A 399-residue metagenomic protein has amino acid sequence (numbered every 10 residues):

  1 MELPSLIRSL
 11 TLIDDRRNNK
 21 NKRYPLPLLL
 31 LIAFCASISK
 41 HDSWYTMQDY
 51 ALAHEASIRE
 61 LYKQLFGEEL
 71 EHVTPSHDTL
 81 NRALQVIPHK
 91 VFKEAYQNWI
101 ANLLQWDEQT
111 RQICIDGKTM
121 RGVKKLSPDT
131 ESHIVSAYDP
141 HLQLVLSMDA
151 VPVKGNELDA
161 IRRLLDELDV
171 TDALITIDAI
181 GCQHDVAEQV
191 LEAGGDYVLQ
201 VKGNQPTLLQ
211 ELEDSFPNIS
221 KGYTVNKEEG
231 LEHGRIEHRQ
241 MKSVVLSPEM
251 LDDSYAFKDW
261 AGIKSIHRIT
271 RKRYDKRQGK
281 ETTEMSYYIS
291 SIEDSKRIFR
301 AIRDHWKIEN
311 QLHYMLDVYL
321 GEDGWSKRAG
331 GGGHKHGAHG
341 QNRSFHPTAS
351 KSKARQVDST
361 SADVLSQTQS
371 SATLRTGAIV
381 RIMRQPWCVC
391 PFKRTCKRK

Functional and structural regions predicted by a protein language model:
M1-C114, V123, S127, S136-M148 (+3 more regions): Dynamic "connector" segments at or just before major functional cores
I32, M47, S76, I113-K118 (+7 more regions): Short, conserved catalytic/metal-binding motifs centered on acidic residues
K125-H133, E281-T283: Short, flexible loop/turn motifs enriched in small residues
D149-E167: Active-site beta-loop-alpha junctions of metal-dependent nucleic acid enzymes, especially the RNase H-like/DDE
A187-G195: Short, surface-exposed basic-aromatic patches at helix termini and helix-loop junctions that form
K202-R303: An anionic, glycine-rich sequence signature occurring as long contiguous blocks
I292-K327: Short amphipathic alpha-helical "interface-anchor" segments enriched in bulky aromatics
A329-G340: Membrane-interface transmembrane-helix boundary segments in multi-pass integral membrane proteins
